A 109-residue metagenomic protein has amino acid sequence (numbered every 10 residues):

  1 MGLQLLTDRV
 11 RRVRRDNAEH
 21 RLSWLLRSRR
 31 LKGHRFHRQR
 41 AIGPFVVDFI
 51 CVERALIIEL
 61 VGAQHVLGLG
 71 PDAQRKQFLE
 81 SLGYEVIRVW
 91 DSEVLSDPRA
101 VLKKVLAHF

Functional and structural regions predicted by a protein language model:
M1-R35, S81, F109: Solvent-exposed, charged helical/coil patches that constitute nucleic-acid or partner-interaction surfaces
R11-R15, G43-H108: Basic, amphipathic alpha-helical patches used to engage nucleic acids or provide basic targeting signals, exemplified
S23, Q39-P44: Short secondary-structure junction/hinge motifs that connect adjacent elements
L26, R40, V89: Residue-level signal for inorganic ion chemistry
S28, Q39, D48-I50: Short secondary-structure boundary/capping segments within folded domains
